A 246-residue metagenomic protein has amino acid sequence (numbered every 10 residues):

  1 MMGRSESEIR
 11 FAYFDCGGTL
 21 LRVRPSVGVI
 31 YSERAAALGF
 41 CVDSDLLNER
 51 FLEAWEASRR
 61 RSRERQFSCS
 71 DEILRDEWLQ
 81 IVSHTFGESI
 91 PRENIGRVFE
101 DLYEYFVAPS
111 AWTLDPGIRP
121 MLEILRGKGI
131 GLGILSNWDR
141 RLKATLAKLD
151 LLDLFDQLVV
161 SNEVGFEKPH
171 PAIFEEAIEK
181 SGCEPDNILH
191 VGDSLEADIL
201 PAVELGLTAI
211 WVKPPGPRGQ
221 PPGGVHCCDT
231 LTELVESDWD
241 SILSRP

Functional and structural regions predicted by a protein language model:
M1-A12, R22, V42-D45, I90-R97 (+3 more regions): Asp-based, Mg2+/Mn2+-dependent phosphohydrolase catalytic module
G3-R119, G127-K128: N-terminal helical cap/lid subdomain that shapes the substrate entry/recognition surface in HAD-like hydrolases
